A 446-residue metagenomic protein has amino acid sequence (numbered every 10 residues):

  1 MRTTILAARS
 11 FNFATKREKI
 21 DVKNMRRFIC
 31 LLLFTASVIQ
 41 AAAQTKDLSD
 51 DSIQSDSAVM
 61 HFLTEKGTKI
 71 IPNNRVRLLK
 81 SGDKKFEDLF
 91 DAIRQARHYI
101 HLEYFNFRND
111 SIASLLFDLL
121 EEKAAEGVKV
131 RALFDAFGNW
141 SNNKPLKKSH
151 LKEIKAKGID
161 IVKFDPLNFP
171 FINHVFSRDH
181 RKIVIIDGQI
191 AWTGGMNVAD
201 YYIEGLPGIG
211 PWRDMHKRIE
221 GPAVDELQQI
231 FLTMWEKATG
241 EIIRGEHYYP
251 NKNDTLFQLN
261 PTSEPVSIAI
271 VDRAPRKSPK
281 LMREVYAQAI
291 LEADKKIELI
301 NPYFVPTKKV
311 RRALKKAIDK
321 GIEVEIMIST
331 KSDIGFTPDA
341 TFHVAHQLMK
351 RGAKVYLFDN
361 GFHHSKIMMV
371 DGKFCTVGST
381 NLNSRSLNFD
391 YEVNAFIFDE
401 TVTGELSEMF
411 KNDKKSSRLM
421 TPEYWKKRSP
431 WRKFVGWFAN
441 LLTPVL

Functional and structural regions predicted by a protein language model:
M1-K46: Bacterial Sec-dependent N-terminal signal peptides
V38-L446: Charged, low-complexity intrinsically disordered terminal segments
